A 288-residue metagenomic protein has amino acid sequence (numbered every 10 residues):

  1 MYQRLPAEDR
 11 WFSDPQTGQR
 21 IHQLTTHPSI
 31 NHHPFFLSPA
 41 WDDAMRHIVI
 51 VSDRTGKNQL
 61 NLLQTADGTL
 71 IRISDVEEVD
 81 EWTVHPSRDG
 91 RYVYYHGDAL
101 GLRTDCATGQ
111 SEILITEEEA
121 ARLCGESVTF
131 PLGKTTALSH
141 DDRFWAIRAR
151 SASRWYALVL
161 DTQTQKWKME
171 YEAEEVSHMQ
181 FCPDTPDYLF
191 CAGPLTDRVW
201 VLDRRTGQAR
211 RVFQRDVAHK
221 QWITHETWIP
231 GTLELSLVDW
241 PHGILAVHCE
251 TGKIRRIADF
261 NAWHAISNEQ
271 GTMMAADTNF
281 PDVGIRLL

Functional and structural regions predicted by a protein language model:
M1-H22: Blade/loop signatures of beta-propeller domains
H27-H32, I73-E78, I115-E119, G125-F130 (+3 more regions): Surface loop/turn motifs at the tips and blade-to-blade linkers of beta-strand repeat domains
I30-L37, K57-D98: Blade-loop segments of beta-propeller domains
P34-S38, V79-H85, G125-E126, P131-A137 (+3 more regions): Repeated scaffold domains used in trafficking and secretory/extracellular systems, primarily beta-propellers
V49-T55, V93-C106, T136-D142, A146-A152 (+4 more regions): Beta-strand C-termini and the immediately following turn/loop, strongest in propeller blades
Q64-G68, C106-G109, D161-Q165, D203-G207 (+1 more regions): Short loop/turn segments that connect beta-strands within beta-propeller blades
V76-S87, R91, Y95-W155, E170-V176: Asp-box/WD-like beta-propeller blade repeats and closely related beta-sheet repeat scaffolds
H242-G243, A258-L288: Loop/turn-rich, solvent-exposed surfaces of beta-rich toroidal or solenoidal domains
